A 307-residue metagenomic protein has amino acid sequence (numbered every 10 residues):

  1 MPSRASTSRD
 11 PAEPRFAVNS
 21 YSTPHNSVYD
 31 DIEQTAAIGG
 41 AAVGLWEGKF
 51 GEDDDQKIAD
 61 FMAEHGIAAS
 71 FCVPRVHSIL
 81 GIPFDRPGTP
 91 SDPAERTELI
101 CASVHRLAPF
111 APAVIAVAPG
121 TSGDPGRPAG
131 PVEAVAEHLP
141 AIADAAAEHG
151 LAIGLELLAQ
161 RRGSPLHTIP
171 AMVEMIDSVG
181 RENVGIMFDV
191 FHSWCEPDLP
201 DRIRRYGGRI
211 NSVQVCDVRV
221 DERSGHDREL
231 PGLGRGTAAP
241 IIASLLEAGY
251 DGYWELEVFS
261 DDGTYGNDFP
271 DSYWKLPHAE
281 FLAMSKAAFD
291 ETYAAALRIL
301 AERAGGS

Functional and structural regions predicted by a protein language model:
P2-S20, P24-G39, A63, A111 (+2 more regions): Histidine-acidic metal/acid-base catalytic patches
R4-S20, V73-R86, P119-G123: N-terminal small/glycine-rich loop or linker at the start of catalytic domains across soluble metabolic enzymes
A5-R9, R86-G185, C195, K275-E280 (+1 more regions): Active-site acidic/histidine proton-transfer and metal-coordination neighborhood in alpha/beta enzyme cores
S22-V28, G44-K57, S78-G81, S122-G126 (+5 more regions): Acidic-and-aromatic substrate-binding clefts and catalytic sites of carbohydrate-active enzymes
G44, F71-V73, A116, G154 (+3 more regions): Conserved beta-strand positions in the central sheet of alpha/beta enzyme cores
L45, D85-A94, E229-G232: The substrate-binding groove and active-site-proximal loops of carbohydrate-active enzymes, especially glycoside
D53-C72, L151, K275: Short acidic, glycine/proline-enriched helix-loop-strand junctions
F61-S78, A136-A146, V173-R181, A238-A243: Alpha-helix-loop-beta-strand connector modules within alpha/beta enzyme cores
